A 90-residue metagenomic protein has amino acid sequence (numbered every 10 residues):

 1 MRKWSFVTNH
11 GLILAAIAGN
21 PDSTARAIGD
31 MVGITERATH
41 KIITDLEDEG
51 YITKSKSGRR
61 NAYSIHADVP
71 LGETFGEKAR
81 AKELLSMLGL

Functional and structural regions predicted by a protein language model:
R2-H10, T24, K56-K78: Short, cationic-aromatic polyanion-contact patches
G11-A15: Pre-recognition alpha-helix immediately N-terminal to the DNA-recognition helix within helix-turn-helix or winged-helix
I17-N20: Short helix-capping/hinge SLiMs at alpha-helix to coil transitions
A27-D30, E47-D48: Alpha-helical residues within the helix-turn-helix
R37: Key DNA-contact positions within bacterial/archaeal DNA-binding proteins
I43-T44: Short, hydrophobic-biased segments on the C-terminal half of alpha helices that form "recognition helices"
E47-S57: A short, conserved structural fragment
